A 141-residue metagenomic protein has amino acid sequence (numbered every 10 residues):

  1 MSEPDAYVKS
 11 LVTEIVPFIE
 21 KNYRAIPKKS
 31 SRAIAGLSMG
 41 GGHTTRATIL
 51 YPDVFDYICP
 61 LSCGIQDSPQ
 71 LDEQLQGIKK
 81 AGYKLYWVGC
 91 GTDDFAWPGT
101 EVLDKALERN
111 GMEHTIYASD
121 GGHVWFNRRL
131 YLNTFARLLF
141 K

Functional and structural regions predicted by a protein language model:
M1-K141: Non-catalytic cap/lid and distal C-terminal segments of serine-dependent acyl enzymes
